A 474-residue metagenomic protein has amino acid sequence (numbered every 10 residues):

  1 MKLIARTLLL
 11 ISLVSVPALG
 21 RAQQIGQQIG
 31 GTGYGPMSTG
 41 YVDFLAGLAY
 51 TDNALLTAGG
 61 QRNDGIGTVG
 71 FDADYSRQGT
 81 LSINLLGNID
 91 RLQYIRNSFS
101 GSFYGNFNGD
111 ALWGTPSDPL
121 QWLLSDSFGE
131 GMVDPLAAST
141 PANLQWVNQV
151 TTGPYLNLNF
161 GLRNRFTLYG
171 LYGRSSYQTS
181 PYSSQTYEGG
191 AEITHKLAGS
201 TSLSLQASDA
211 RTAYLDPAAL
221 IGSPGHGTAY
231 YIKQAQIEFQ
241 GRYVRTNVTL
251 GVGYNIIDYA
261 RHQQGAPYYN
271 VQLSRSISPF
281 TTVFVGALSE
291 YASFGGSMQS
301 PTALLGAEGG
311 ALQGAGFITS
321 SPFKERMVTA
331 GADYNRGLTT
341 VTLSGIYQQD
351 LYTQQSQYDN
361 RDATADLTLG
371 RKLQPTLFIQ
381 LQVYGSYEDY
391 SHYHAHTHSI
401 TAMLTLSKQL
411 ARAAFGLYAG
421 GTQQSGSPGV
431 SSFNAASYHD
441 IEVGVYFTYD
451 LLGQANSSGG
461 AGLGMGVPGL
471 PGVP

Functional and structural regions predicted by a protein language model:
M1-L8: Bacterial N-terminal signal peptides that target proteins for export
L8-V16: Bacterial N-terminal signal peptides
A22-P474: Gram-negative and organellar
